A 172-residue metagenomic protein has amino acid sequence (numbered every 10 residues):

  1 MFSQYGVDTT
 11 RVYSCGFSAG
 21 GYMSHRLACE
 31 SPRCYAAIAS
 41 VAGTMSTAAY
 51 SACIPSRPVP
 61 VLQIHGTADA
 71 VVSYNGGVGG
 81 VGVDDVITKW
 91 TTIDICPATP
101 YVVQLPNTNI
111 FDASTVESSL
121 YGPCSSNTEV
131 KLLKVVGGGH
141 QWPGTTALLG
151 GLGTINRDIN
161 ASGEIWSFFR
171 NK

Functional and structural regions predicted by a protein language model:
M1-A19, C29-C34, L105-P106: Gly/Ser-rich "nucleophile elbow"/oxyanion-hole loop immediately N-terminal to the catalytic nucleophile in hydrolases
M1-T10, A48-P55, G122-C124, N171-K172: Surface-exposed acidic, glycine-flexible loop patches that form ligand/cofactor-binding and adhesion interfaces
F17-R26, V71: Glycine-rich nucleophile elbow surrounding the catalytic serine of serine-hydrolase chemistry
H25-C29, W166: Short, hydrophobic alpha-helix immediately C-terminal to the catalytic nucleophile
C29, G77-D84, I155-N160: Soluble non-cytosolic domains of exported or imported proteins
A36-S126, G137: The feature captures the conserved acid-bearing segment of alpha/beta-hydrolase catalytic domains
L132-L148: Active-site-adjacent mobile loop/cap segments within catalytic or ligand-binding domains
G153-K172: Catalytic active-site module of serine/aspartate enzymes centered on a nucleophile-bearing elbow/loop
